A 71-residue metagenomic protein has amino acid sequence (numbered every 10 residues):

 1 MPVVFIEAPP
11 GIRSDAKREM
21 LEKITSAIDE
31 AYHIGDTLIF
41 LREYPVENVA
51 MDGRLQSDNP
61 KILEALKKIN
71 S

Functional and structural regions predicted by a protein language model:
P2-S71: A domain-level signal for the structural core that forms small-molecule/cofactor-binding pockets and catalytic centers
